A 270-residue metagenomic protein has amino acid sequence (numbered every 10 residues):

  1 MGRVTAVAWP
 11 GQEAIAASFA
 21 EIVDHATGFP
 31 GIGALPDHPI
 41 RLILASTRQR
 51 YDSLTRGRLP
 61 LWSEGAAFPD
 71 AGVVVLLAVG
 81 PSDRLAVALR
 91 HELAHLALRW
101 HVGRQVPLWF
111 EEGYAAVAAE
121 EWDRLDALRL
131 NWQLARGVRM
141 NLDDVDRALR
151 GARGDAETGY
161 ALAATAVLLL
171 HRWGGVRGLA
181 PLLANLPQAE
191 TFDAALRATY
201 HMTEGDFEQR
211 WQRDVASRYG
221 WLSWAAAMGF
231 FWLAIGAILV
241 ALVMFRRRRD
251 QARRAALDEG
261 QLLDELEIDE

Functional and structural regions predicted by a protein language model:
M1-P107, G159: Juxtacatalytic substrate-recognition/specificity segment
A8-E21, P36, W109, R124 (+4 more regions): Bulky hydrophobic/aromatic packing residues
G57-A88, L96, W100-W232: Acidic/His/Gly-enriched intrinsically disordered linker/tail segments that often contain short helix/coil "MoRF-like"
Y219-E270: C-terminal single-pass membrane-anchor helix
